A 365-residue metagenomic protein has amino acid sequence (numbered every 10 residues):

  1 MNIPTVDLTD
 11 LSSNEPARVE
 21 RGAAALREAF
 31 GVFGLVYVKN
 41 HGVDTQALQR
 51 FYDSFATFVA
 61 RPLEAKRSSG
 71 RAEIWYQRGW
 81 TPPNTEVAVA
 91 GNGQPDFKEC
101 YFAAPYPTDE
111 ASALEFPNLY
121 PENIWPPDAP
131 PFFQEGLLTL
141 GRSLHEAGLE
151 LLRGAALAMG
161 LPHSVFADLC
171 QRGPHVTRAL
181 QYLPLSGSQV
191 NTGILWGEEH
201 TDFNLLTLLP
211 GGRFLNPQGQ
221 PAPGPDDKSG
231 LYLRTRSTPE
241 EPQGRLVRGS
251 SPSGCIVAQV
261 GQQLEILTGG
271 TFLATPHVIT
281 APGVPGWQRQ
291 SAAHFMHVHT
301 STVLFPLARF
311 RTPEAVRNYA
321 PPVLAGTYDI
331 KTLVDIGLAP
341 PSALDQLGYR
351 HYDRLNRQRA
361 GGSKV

Functional and structural regions predicted by a protein language model:
M1-V365: Peripheral, non-catalytic segments flanking oxidoreductase cores
